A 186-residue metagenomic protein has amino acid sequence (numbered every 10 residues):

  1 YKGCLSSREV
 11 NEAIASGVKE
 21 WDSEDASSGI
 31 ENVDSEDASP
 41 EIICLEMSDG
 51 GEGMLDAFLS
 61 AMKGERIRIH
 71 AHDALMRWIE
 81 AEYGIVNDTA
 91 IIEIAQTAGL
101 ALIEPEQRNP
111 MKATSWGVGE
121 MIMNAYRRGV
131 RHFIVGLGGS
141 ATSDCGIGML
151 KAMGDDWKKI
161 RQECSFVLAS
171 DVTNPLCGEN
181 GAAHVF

Functional and structural regions predicted by a protein language model:
Y1-D25, D34-F186: N-terminal loops that bind phosphate or other acidic moieties and the adjacent beta-alpha structural core
